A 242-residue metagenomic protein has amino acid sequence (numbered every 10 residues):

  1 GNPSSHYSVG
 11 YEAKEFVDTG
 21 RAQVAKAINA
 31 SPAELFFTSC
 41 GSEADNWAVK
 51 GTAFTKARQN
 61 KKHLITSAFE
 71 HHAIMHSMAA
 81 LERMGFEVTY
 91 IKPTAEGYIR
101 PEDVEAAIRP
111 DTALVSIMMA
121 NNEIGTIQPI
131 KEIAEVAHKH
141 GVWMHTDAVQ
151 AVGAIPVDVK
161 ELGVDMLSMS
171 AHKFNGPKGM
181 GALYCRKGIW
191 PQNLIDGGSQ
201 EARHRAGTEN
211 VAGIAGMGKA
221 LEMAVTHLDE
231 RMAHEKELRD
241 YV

Functional and structural regions predicted by a protein language model:
G1-V242: Pyridoxal 5′-phosphate
